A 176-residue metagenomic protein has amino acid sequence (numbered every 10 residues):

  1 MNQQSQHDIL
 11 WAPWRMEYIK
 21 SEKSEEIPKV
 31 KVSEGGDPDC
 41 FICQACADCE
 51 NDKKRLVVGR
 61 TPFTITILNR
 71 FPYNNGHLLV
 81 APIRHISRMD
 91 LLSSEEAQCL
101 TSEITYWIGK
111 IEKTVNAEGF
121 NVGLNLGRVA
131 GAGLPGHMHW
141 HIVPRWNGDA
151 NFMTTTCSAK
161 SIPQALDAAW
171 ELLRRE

Functional and structural regions predicted by a protein language model:
M1-N75: Active-site microenvironments that recognize anionic phosphate/pyrophosphate groups
Q3-Q6, L10-S24, P144-E176: C-terminal helix-cap and adjacent tail motif
G35, K53, G59-F63, Y73-G76 (+4 more regions): Short connector loops at helix/strand junctions that flank enzyme active sites, especially segments positioning acidic
A45, N69-F71, I83-H85, N125-G127: Histidine- and/or cysteine-centered catalytic micro-motif in compact active-site loops
H77, P82, G131-N151: Histidine-centered divalent-metal-coordination microenvironment in nucleic-acid enzymes
L78-T101, C157-I162: Short histidine-centered catalytic/ligand-binding loop motif
L92-A117, D167-R174: Long, well-ordered alpha-helical scaffolding segments within enzyme catalytic domains, especially pronounced
V115-A130: A short glycine-rich, hydrophobically flanked beta-strand micro-motif that places a catalytic Asp/Glu for divalent metal
